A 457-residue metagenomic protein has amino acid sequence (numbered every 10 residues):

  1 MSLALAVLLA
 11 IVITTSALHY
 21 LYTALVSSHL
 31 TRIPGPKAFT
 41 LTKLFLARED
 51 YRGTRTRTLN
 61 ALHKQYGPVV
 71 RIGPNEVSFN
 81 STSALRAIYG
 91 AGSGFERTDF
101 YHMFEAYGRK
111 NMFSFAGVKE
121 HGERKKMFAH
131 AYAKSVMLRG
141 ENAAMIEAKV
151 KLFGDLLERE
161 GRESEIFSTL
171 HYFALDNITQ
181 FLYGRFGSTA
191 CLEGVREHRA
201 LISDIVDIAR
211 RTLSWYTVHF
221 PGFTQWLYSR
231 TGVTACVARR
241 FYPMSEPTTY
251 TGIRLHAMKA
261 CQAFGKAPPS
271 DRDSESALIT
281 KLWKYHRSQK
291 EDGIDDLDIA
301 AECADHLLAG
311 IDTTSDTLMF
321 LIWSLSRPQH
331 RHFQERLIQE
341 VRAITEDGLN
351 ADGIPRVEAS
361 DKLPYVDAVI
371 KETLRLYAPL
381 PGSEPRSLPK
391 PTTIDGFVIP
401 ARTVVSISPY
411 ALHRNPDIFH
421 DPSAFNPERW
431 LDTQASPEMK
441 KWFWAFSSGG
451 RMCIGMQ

Functional and structural regions predicted by a protein language model:
S2-E123, E147-D155, F173, T249-G252 (+5 more regions): N-terminal membrane-proximal hinge/A-helix region immediately C-terminal to the signal-anchor transmembrane segment
L30-P34, E49-G53, V136-L138, P269 (+2 more regions): Conserved, non-catalytic sequence blocks in retroelement Pol enzymes and Pol-derived host proteins
A38, A200-D204, R327-P379, D395 (+3 more regions): Cytochrome P450 I-helix active-site segment
R97-E105, R139-L318, R336, V341: Cytochrome P450 heme-thiolate monooxygenase catalytic core
Q180, F320-R327, Y410: Short glycine/serine- and small hydrophobic-enriched flexible loop segments
G187-S188, H330-Q334, S436-M439, M456-Q457: Cytochrome P450 heme-binding "Cys pocket" and the immediately downstream C-terminal segment
H306-T313, S436-Q457: Cytochrome P450 heme-iron axial ligand motif
P389, I407-Q434: Conserved cytochrome P450 K-helix/beta-meander segment immediately N-terminal to the heme-binding cysteine loop
